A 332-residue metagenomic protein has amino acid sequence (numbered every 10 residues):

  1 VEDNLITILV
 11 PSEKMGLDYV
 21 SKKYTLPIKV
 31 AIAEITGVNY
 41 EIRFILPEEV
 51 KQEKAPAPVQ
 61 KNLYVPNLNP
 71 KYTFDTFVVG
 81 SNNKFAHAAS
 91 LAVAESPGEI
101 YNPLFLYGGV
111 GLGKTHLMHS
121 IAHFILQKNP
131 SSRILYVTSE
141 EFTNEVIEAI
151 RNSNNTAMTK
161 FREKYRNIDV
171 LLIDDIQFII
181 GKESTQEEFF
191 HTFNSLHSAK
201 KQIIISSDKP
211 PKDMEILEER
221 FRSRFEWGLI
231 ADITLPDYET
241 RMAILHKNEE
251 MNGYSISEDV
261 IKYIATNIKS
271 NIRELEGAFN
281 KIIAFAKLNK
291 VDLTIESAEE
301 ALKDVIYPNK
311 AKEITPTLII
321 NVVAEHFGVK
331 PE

Functional and structural regions predicted by a protein language model:
V1-L135, E140-T143, I147, Q202 (+5 more regions): Intrinsically disordered, low-complexity basic tails and flexible linkers associated with large NTP-driven
V20, Q177-F190, M214-L217: Conserved ATPase-coupling elements of RecA-like P-loop NTPase cores
S132-R133, N167-V170, A199-I205, L229: Loop/turn-to-beta-strand initiation segments
S132-V170, I180-E183: Short glycine-rich substrate-engagement loop in P-loop NTPases that contacts/grips substrate
A149-S153, P211-W227: Short regulatory helix/loop adjacent to the ATP-binding pocket of P-loop NTPases
H191-T192, L196-E218: Sensor-1/coupling segment of RecA-like P-loop NTPase cores
E215, G228-T240: Conserved AAA+ ATPase "SRH/arginine-finger" region at the nucleotide-binding site
H246-E250, D259-N267, R273-L288, S297: C-terminal helical "lid" of AAA+/P-loop NTPase domains
